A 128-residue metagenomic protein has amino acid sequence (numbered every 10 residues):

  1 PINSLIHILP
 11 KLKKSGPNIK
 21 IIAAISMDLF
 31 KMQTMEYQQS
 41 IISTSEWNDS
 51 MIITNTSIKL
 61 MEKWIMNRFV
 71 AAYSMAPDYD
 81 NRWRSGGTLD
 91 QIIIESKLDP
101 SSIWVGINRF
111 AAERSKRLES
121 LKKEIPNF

Functional and structural regions predicted by a protein language model:
P1-F128: Thiamine diphosphate
